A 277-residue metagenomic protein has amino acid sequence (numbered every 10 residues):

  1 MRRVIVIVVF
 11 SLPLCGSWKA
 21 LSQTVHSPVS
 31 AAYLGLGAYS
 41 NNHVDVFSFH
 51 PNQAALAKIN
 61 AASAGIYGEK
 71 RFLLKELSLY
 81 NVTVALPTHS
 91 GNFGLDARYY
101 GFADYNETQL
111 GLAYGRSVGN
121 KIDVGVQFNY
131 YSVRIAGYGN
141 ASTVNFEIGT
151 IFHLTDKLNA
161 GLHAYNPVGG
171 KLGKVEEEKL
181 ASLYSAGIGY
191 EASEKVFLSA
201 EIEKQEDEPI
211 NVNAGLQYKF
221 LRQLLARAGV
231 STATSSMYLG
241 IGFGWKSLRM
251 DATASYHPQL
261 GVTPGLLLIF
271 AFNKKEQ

Functional and structural regions predicted by a protein language model:
M1-V4: Positively charged n-region of N-terminal signal peptides that target proteins for export
I7-G16: Bacterial N-terminal signal peptides
L21-Q277: Subset of outer-membrane beta-barrel
